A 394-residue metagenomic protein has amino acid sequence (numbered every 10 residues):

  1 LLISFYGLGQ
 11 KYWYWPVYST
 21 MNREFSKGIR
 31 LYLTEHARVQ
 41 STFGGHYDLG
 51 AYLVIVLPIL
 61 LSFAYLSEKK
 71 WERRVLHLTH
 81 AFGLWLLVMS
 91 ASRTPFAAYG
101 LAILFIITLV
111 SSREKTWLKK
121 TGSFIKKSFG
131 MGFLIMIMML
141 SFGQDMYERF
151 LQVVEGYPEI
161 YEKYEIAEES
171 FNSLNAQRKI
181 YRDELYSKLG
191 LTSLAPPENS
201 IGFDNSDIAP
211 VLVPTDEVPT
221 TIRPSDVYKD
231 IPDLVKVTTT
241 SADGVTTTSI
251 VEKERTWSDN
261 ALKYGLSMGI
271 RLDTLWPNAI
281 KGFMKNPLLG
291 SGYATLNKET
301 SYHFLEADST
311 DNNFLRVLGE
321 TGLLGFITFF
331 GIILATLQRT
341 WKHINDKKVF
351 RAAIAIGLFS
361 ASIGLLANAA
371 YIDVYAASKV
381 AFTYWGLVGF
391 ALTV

Functional and structural regions predicted by a protein language model:
L1-E35, S41-M146, A335, R339-K342 (+3 more regions): Alpha-helical transmembrane segments of multi-pass inner-membrane proteins
R23-A37, E159-N175, N260-Y264, M268: Luminal/periplasmic active-site loops of membrane-embedded glycosylation enzymes
L33, D216, T221, D226-I231 (+2 more regions): Long extracytoplasmic/lumenal interhelical loops at the membrane interface of multi-pass membrane proteins
L33-H36, E68-V75, S90-A91, T121 (+2 more regions): Membrane-interfacial loop-to-transmembrane-helix junctions in polytopic alpha-helical membrane proteins
S62-D145, Y157-E169, S173, R178 (+1 more regions): Hydrophobic alpha-helical segments of polytopic membrane proteins
M89-A91, P95, N313-T321, A353-L392: Membrane helix-loop boundary segments at the extracytoplasmic
L104, T108-L109, T321-I363: Hydrophobic transmembrane alpha-helices and their immediate junctions
L234-V251, N345, V394: C-terminal luminal/periplasmic domains and tails of membrane-associated envelope-modifying transferases
